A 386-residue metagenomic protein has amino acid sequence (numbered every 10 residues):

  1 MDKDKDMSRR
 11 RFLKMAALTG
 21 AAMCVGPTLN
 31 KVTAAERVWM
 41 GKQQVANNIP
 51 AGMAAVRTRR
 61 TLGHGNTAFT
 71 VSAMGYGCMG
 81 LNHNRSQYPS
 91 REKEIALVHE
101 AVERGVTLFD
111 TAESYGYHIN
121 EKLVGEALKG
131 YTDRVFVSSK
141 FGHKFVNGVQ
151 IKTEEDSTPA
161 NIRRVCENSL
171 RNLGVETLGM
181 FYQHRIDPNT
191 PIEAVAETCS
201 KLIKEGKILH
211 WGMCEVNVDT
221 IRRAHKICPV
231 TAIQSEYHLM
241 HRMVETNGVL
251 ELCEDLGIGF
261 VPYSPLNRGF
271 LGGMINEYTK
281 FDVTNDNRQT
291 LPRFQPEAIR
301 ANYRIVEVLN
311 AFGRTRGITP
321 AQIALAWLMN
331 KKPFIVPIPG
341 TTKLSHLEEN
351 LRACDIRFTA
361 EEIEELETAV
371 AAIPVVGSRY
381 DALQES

Functional and structural regions predicted by a protein language model:
D2-F136, S386: N-terminal binding-site loop/beta-alpha segment at the start of enzyme catalytic domains that lines or forms
V56, T190-T368, I373, L383: Beta/alpha (TIM)-barrel catalytic core signal, keyed to glycine-rich beta->alpha loops juxtaposed to Asp/Glu that bind
A73-G75, L108, R134-S138, T177-M180 (+4 more regions): Structural preference for beta-strand elements that scaffold enzyme active sites
M79, S114, K140-K144, Q183-I186 (+3 more regions): Active-site beta-loop-alpha junctions enriched in small/polar residues
Y88-A101, T158-R171, I221: Short, acidic/polar
A112-E121, D187-P191, M240-M243: Acidic-and-aromatic substrate-binding clefts and catalytic sites of carbohydrate-active enzymes
F145-D156: Surface-exposed, active-site-proximal loop segments in enzymatic domains
R171-D187: Active-site groove signature of glycoside hydrolases
